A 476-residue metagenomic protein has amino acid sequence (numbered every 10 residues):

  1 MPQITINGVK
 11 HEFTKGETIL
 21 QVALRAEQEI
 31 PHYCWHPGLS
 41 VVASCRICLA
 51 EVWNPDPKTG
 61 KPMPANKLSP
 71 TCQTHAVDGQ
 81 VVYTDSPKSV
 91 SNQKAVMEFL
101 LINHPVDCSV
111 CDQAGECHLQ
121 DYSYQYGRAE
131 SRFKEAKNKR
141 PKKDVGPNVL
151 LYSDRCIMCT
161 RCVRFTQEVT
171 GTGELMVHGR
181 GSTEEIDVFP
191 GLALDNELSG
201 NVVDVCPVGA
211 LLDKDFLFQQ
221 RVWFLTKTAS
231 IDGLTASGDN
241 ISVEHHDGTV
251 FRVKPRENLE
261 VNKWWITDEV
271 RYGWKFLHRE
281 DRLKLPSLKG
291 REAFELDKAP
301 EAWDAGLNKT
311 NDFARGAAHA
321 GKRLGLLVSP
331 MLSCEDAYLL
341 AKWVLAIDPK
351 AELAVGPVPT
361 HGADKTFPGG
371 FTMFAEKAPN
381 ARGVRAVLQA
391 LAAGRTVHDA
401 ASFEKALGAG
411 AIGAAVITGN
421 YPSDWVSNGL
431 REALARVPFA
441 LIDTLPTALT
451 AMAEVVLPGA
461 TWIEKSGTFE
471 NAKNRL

Functional and structural regions predicted by a protein language model:
P2-Q3: Extreme N-terminal starter segment of soluble prokaryotic enzymes
K10-E17: Short, contiguous acidic and Ser/Thr-rich linear segments
E17-Q21, S333: Short, structural beta-strand-to-alpha-helix junction motif
E27-P31, N54: Cysteine-rich modules of extracellular adhesion/ECM and protease-associated proteins
Y33-L39: Serine/threonine-rich, repeat-prone extracellular segments and beta-strand-based repeat modules of secreted/surface
R46-D232, S237-I241, H246-T249: Fe-S ferredoxin-like electron-transfer domains and their immediately adjacent linker/connector regions across
L101, P105, Y152, C159 (+7 more regions): Catalytic alpha/large subunits of respiratory electron-transfer oxidoreductases, centered on bis-MGD molybdoenzymes
